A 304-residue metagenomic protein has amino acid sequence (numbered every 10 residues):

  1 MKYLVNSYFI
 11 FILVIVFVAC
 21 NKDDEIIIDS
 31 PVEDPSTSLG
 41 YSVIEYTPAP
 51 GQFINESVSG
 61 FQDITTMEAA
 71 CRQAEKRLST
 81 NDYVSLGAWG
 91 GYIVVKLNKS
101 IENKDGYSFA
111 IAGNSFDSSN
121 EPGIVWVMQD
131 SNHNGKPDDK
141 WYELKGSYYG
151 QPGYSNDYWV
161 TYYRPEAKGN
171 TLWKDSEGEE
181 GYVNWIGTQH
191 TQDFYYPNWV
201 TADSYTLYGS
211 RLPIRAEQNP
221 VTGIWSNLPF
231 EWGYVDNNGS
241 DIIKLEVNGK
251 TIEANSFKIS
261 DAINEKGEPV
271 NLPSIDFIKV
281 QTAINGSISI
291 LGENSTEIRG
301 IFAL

Functional and structural regions predicted by a protein language model:
M1-F9: Bacterial N-terminal signal peptides that target proteins for export
Y8, K104, N134-G135, Q151: A broad, structure-centric signal for solvent-exposed, well-ordered loop/edge residues that line or flank functional
V16-A19: C-terminal motif of bacterial Sec signal peptides marking the signal peptidase cleavage site
K22: Short, conserved catalytic or interaction motifs in soluble domains
E25-E121, K140, K145-L304: A domain-level signal for the mature, folded cores of soluble proteins
W126-D130: Predominantly extracellular/luminal cell-surface or secreted proteins
S131-K140: Acidic, glycine-anchored loop motifs typical of Ca2+
